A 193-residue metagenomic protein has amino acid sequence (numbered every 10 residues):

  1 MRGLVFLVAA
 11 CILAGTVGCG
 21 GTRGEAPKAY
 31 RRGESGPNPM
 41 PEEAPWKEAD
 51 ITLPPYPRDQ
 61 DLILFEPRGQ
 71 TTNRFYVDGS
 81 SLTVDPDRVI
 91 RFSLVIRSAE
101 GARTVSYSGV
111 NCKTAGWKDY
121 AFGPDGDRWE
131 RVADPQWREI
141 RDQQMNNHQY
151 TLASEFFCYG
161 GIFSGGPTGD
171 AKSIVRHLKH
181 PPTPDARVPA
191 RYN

Functional and structural regions predicted by a protein language model:
M1-L7: Bacterial N-terminal signal peptides that target proteins for export
G15-G18: C-terminal motif of bacterial Sec signal peptides marking the signal peptidase cleavage site
G20-N193: N-terminal secretory-pathway/extracellular module detecting exported/lumenal segments and adjacent signal-anchor/first
